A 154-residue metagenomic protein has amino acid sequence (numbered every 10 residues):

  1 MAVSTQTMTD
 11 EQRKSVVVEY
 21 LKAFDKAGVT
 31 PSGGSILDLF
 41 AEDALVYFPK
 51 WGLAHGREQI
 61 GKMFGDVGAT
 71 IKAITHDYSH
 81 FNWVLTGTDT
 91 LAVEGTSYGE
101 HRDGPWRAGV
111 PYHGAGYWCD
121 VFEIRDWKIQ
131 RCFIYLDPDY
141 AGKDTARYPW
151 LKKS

Functional and structural regions predicted by a protein language model:
M1-E42, K152-S154: Short, low-complexity N-terminal intrinsically disordered segments enriched in polar/charged residues
V18, G33-D89: A solvent-exposed, acidic/Ser-Thr-rich amphipathic alpha-helical stretch
F40, S97-G99, Y135-L136: Short beta-strand segments enriched in hydrophobic/aromatic residues within well-folded beta-rich domains
E58, D103-W106, Y140-R147: A short, polar/proline- and glycine-enriched secondary-structure boundary/capping micro-motif
Y78-V84, Y117-E123, I134: Hydrophobic/aromatic beta-strand elements that line small-molecule binding cavities or substrate pockets in beta-rich
W83-L91, E123-Q130: A short, structured loop/turn motif at beta-sheet edges
T96-D126: Exposed beta-sheet edge and beta->alpha loop/turn motif
Q130-S154: Low-complexity, intrinsically disordered terminal/linker segments enriched in charged and Gly/Pro repeats
